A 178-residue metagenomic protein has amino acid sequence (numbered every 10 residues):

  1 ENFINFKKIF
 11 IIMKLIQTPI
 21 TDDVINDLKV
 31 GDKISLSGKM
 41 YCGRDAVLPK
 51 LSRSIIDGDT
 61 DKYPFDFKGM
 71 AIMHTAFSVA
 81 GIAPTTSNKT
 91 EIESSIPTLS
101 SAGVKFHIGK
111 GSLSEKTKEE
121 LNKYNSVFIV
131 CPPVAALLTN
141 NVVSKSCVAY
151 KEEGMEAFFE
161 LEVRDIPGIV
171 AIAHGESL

Functional and structural regions predicted by a protein language model:
E1-I12: Short, Lys/Arg-enriched N-terminal segments with co-localized hydrophobic residues within the first ~10-30 amino acids
M13-I20: Short, structured beta-strand/loop micro-motifs enriched in basic residues and often containing a Trp
D22, K33, K39-G43: Short, charged beta-turn/beta-strand-edge "cap" motif at the junction between a beta-strand and an adjacent loop
C42-G43, V47-I166: Feature captures the catalytic cores and cofactor-binding loops of soluble hydro-lyases/lyases that act on carboxylate
S95-P97, I169-L178: Active-site/ligand-binding-proximal alpha/beta "capping" segment
